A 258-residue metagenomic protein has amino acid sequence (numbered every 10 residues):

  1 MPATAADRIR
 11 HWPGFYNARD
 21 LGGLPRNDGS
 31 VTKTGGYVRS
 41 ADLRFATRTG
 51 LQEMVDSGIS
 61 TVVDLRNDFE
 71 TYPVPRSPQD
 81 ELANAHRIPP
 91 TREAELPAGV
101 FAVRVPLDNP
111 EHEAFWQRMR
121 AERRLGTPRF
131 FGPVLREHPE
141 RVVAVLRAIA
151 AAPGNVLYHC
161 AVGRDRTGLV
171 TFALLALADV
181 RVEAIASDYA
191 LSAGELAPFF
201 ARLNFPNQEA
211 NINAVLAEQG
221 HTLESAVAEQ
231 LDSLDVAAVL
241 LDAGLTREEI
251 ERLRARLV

Functional and structural regions predicted by a protein language model:
M1-L157, V162, L169-V258: Cys-dependent protein tyrosine phosphatase-like superfamily
